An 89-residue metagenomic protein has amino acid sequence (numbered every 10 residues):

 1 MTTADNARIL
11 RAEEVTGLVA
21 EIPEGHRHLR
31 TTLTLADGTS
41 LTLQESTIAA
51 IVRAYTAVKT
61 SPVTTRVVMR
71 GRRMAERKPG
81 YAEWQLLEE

Functional and structural regions predicted by a protein language model:
M1-I9: Short aromatic-glycine motifs in intrinsically disordered, low-complexity regions
M1-T2, S40-L41, L87: Short, compositionally biased strand/turn segments that nucleate or flank brief secondary-structure elements
A12-E21: Phosphoinositide-dependent membrane-docking surfaces
I22-T32: Short acidic, Gly/Pro-enriched loop/turn segments at secondary-structure junctions
P23, L35-D37, K78: Acidic surface patches and DE-rich sequence motifs
H28-R30, T64, Y81: Broad gene-expression machinery/nucleic-acid interaction feature
L35-M74: Acidic, aromatic-enriched beta-alpha/helix-loop junctions
R70-E89: Polar/charged, Gly/Pro-rich intrinsically disordered segments
